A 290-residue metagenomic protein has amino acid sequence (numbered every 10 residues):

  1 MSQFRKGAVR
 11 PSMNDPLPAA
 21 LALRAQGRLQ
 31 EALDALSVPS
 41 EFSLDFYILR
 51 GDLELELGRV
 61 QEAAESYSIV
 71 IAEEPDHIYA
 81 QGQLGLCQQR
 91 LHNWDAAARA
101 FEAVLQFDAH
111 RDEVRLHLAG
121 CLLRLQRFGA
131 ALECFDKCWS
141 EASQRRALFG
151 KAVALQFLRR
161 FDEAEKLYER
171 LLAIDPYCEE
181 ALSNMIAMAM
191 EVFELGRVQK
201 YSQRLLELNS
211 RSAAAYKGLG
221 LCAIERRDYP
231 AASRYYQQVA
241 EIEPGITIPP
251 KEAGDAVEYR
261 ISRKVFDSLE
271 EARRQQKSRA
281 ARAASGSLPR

Functional and structural regions predicted by a protein language model:
N14, D45-I48, Y79, E113 (+4 more regions): Start-of-helix register in tetratricopeptide repeats
P39-F42, E73, F107, S140-E141 (+3 more regions): Structural marker of alpha-solenoid helical repeat scaffolds
L49, Q83, H117, G150 (+3 more regions): Canonical tetratricopeptide repeat
